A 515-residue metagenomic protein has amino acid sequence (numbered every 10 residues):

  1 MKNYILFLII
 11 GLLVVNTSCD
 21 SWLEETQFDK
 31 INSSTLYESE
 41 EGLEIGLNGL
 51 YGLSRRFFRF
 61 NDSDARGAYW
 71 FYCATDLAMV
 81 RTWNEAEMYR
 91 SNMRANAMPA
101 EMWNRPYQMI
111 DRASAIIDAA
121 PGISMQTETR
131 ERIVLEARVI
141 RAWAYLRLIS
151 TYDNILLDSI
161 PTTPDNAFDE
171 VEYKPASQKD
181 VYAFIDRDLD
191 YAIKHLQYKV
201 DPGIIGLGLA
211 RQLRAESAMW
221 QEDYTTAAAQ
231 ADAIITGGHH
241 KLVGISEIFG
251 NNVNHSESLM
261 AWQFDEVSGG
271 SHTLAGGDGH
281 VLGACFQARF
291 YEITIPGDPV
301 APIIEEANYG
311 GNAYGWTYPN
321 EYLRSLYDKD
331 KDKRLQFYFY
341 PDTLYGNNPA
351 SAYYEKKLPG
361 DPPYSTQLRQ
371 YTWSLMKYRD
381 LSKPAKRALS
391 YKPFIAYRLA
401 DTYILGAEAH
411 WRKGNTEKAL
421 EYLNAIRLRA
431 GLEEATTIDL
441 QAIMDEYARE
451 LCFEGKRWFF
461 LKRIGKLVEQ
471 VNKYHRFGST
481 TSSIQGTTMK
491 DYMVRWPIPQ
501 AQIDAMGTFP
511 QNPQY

Functional and structural regions predicted by a protein language model:
N16-S18: C-terminal motif of bacterial Sec signal peptides marking the signal peptidase cleavage site
D20-A78, D190-I193, G208-E355: An aromatic- and glycine-enriched ligand-binding surface/loop that stacks and positions planar moieties
E40, Y51, P106-Y107, N166 (+7 more regions): Long, intrinsically disordered, low-complexity segments
E40-F58, V80-Y152, P175-D180, L189-P202 (+1 more regions): Conserved, well-structured interaction surfaces
E321-R398: Flexible, polar/acidic helix-loop-strand segments at domain edges
